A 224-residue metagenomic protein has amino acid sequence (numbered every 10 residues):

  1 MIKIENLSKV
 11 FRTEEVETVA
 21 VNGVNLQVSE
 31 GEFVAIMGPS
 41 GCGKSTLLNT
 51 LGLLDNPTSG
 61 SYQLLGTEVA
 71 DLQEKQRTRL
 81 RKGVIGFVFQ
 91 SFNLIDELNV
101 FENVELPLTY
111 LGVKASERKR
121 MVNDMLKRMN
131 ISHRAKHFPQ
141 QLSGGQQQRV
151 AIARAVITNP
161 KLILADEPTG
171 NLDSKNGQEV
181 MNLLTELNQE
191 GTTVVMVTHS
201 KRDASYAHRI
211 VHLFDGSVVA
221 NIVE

Functional and structural regions predicted by a protein language model:
I2-L213: ABC family nucleotide-binding domain
I210-V223: H-loop (His-switch) and adjacent beta-strand-loop-beta switch element of ABC-type ATPase nucleotide-binding domains
